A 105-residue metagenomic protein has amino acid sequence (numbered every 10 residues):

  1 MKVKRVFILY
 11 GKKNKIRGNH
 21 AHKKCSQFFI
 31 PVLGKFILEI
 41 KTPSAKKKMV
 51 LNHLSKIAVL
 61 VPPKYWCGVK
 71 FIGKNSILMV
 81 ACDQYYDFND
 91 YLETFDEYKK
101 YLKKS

Functional and structural regions predicted by a protein language model:
M1-A58, K74-S105: Non-catalytic, conserved peripheral segments adjacent to functional cores
A58-Y65: Conserved SET/PR-domain catalytic core that frames the SAM/AdoMet-binding pocket
K70-F71: Asparagine-centered strand-capping/turn motif at beta-strand->loop junctions
